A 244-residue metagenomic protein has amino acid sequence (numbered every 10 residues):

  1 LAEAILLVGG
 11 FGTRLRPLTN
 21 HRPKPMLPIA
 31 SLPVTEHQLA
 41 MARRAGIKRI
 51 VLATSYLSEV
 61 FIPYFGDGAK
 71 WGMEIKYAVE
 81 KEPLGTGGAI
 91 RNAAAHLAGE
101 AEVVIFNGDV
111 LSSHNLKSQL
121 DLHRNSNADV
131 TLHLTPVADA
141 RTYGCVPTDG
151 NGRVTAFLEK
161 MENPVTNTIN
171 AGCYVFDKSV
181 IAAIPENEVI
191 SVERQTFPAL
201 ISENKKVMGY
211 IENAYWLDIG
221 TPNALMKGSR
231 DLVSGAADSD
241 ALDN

Functional and structural regions predicted by a protein language model:
L1-L6, P28-N107, L111-S118, T148: Conserved N-terminal catalytic core of the sugar/cofactor nucleotidyltransferase
A2-L18: A phosphate-binding catalytic loop at a beta-strand-loop-alpha-helix junction that coordinates phosphoryl groups
L15, F61-F65, G228: Hydrophobic packing residues within well-ordered alpha-helices of enzyme cores
P17-N20, K160: Conserved catalytic-core motifs of eukaryotic protein kinase domains, centered on the activation segment
M26, V146-T148, F197, G209: A structural signal for short hydrophobic beta-strand segments in well-ordered beta-sheet cores
I47, E102-V104, L111, K117-R124 (+2 more regions): Catalytic-core segments of class I nucleotidyltransferases/pyrophosphorylases that form NMP-activated intermediates
S126-P136: A short, conserved acidic/glycine-rich loop-to-beta-strand motif that forms the donor nucleotide-sugar/metal
D240-N244: A structural motif detector for beta-strand N-caps
